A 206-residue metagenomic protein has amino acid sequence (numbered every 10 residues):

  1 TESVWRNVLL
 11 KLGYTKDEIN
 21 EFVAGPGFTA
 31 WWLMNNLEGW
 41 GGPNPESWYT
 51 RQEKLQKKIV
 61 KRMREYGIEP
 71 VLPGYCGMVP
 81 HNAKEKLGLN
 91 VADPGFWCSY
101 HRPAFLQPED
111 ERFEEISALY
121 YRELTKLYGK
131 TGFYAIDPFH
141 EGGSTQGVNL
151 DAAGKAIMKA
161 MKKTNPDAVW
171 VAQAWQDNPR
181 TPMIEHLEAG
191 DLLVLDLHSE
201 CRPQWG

Functional and structural regions predicted by a protein language model:
T1-G206: Catalytic-core regions of glycoside hydrolase
